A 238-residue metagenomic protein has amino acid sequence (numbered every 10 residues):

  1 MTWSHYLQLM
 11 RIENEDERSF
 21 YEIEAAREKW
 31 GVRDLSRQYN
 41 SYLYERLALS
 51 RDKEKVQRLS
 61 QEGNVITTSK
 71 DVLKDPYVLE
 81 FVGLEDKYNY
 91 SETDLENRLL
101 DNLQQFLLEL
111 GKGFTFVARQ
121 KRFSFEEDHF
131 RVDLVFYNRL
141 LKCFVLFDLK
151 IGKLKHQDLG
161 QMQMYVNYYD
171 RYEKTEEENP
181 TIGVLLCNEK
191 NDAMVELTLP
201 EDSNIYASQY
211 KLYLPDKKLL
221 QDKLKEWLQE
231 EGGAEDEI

Functional and structural regions predicted by a protein language model:
M1-I238: Basic, low-complexity intrinsically disordered segments
